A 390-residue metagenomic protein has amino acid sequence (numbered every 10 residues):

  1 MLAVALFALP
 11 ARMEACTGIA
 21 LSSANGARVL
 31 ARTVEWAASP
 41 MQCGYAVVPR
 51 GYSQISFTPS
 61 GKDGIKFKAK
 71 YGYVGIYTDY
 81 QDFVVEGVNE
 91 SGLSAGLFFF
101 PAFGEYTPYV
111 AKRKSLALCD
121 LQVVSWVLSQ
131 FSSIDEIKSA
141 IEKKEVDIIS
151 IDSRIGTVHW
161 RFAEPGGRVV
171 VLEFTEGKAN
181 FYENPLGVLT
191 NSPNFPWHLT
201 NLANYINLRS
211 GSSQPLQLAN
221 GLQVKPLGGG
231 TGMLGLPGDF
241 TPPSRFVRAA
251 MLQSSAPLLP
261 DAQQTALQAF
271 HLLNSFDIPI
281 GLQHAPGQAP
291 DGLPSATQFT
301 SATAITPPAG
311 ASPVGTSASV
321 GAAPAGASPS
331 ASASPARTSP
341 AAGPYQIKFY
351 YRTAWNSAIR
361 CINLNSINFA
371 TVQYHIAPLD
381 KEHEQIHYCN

Functional and structural regions predicted by a protein language model:
M1-V4: Sec-dependent N-terminal signal peptides
A8-P10: N-terminal signal peptide c-region/cleavage motif recognized by signal peptidases
E14-V29, A37, Q42, I149-S150 (+5 more regions): C-terminus-biased signal that marks the final domain/tail of proteins
A15-S115, I148, P378, H387-C389: A contiguous strand-loop segment
E35-W36, A102, F174-N180, A318-S319 (+1 more regions): A short, sequence-level motif marking secondary-structure junctions
Y45, V170-E173, S301: Broad, structure-driven detector of short, well-ordered beta-strand segments within folded domains
E86, S91-L121, K144-A203: Acidic/His-rich structured neighborhood in mature extracellular/periplasmic domains
R113-I148, R154, D261-L272: Proteins synthesized as precursors that undergo proteolytic processing into mature forms
